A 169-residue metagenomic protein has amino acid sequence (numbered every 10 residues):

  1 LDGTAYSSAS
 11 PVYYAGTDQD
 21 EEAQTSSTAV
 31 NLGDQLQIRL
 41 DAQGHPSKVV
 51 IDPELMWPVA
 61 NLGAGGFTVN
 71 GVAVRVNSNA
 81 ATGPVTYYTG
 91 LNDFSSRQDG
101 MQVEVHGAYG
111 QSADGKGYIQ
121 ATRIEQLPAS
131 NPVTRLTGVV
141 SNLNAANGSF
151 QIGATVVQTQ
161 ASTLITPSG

Functional and structural regions predicted by a protein language model:
L1-G169: Short, flexible, surface-exposed loop segments at domain boundaries
